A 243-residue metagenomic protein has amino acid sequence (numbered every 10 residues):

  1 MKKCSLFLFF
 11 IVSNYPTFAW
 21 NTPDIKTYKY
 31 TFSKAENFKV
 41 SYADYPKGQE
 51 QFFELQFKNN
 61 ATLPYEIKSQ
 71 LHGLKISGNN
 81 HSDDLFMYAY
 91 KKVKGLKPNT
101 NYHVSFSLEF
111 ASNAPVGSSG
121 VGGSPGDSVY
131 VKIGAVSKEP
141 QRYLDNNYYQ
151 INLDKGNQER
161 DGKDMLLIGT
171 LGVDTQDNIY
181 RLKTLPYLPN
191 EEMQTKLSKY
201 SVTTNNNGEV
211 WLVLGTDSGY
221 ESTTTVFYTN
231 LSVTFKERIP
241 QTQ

Functional and structural regions predicted by a protein language model:
T22-F52: Extracellular carbohydrate-recognition regions
I67-S82: Short carbohydrate-recognition loop motifs
H81-K97, N190-K199, Y228: Short beta-strands within extracellular/lumenal beta-sheet-rich domains
Y102-F106: Short beta-strand segments enriched for Tyr within beta-sheet-rich domains, predominantly fibronectin type III
V121-Y143: Short edge-strand/loop segments of extracellular domains
V131-K138, E221-Q243: Exposed low-complexity, polar/acidic, P/S/T/G-rich flexible segments that act as propeptides, protease-susceptible
Q150-G208: Short, surface-exposed tryptophan/glycine-enriched loops that mediate extracellular molecular recognition
V213-S222: Short beta-strand-plus-loop segments that form exposed binding edges in beta-rich domains
